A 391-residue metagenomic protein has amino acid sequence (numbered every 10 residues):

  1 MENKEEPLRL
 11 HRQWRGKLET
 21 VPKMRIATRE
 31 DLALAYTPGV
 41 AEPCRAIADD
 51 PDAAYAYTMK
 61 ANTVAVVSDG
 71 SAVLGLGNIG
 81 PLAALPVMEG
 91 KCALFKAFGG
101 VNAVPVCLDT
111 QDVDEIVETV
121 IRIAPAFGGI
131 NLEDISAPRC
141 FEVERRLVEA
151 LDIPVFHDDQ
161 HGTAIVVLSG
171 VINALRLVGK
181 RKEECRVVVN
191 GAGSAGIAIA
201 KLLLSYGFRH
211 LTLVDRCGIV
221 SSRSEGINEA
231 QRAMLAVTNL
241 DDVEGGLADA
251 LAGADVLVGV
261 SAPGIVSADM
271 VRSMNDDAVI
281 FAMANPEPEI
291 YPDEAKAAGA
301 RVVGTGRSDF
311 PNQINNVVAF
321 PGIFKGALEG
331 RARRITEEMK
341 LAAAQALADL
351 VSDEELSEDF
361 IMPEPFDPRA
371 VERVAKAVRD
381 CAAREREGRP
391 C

Functional and structural regions predicted by a protein language model:
M1-I153, A375, C381: N-terminal ligand-binding/catalytic initiation module
Y55-K60, K96-A97, R122-A124, V148-E149 (+7 more regions): Solvent-exposed alpha-helices and their adjacent loops that cap or buttress functional pockets in soluble metabolic
D69-S71, I79, L108-D109, D134-A137 (+5 more regions): Short, ordered loop/turn segments at secondary-structure junctions
L74, P81-K96, L151, H157 (+2 more regions): Glycine-rich phosphate/diphosphate-binding loop of Rossmann-like nucleotide-binding domains
P105, N131-D134, V155-D158, V189 (+4 more regions): General beta-strand structural signal in soluble alpha/beta enzymes
D158-D159, K180, A282-C391: Adenosine-phosphate binding glycine-rich loop
R232-V302, R307-D309: Rossmann-like adenosine-cofactor binding region
